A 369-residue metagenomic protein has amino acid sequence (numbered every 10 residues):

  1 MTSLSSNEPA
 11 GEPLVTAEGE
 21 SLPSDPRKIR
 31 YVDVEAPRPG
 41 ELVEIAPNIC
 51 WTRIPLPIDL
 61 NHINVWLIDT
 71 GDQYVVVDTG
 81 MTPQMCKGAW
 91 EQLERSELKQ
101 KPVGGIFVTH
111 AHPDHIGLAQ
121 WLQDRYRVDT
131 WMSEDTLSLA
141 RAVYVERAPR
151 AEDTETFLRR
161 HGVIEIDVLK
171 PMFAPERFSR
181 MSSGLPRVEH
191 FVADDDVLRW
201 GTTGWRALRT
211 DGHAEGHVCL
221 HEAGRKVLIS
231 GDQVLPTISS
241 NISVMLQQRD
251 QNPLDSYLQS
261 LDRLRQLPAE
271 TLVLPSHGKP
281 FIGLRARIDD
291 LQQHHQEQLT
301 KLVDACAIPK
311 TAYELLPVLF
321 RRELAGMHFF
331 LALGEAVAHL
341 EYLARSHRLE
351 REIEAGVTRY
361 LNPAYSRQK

Functional and structural regions predicted by a protein language model:
T2-V32, T300-K369: C-terminal regulatory/interaction regions
P39-K101, L220-P236: Conserved beta-strand hairpin/beta-sheet module of binuclear metal-dependent hydrolase folds, prominently
I45-T52, P175-M181, G201-T203: Short Pro/Gly-enriched beta-strand edge/turn motifs at strand-loop
N48, I68, D78, H110 (+9 more regions): Divalent metal-coordination and catalytic microenvironments
I58-L60, H190-V192, D211-A214, K369: A short catalytic or substrate-binding loop motif that flags glycine-/basic-rich loops and adjacent residues that bind
Y74-Q84, P171, F178-R187, V197 (+1 more regions): Metallo-beta-lactamase
D78, V128, H295-V303, L333: Short, leucine-enriched amphipathic alpha-helices that occur as contiguous helical runs
T82-C86, E91-R199, K226, I282: Active-site HxH/HxHxD metal-binding segment of metal-dependent hydrolases
